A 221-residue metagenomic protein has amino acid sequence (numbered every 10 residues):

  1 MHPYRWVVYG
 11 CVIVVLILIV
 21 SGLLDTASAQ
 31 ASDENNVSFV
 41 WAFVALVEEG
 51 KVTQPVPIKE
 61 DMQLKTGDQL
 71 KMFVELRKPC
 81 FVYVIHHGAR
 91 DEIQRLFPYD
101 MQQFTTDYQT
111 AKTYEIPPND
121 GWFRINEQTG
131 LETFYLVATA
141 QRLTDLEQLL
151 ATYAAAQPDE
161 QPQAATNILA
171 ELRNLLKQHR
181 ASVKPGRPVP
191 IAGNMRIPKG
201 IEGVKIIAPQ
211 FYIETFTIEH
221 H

Functional and structural regions predicted by a protein language model:
H2-V12: Bacterial N-terminal signal peptides that target proteins for export
V7, G22-F81, H86-H221: Secretory-pathway glycoprotein ectodomains that are cysteine- and/or Ser/Thr/Pro-rich
C11-S21: Bacterial N-terminal signal peptides
